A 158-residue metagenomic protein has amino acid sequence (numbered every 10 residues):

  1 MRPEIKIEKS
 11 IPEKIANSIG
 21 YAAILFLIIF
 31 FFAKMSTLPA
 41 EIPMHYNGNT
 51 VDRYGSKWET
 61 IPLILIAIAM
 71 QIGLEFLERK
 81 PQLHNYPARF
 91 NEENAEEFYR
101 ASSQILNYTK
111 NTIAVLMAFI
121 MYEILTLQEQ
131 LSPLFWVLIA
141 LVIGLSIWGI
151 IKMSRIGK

Functional and structural regions predicted by a protein language model:
M1-K9: Short, Lys/Arg-rich, polar N-terminal cytosolic tail immediately upstream of the first transmembrane signal-anchor
E8-A23, T60: Alpha-helical transmembrane segments and their helix-start/interface "positive-inside/aromatic belt" motifs in integral
A16-Y21, A33, G73-L77, S102-A114: Select subsegments of transmembrane alpha-helices in polytopic membrane proteins, especially boundary-proximal
A22, Y54-G73, V137-I143: Alpha-helical transmembrane segments
I29-P62: Active-site and channel-lining beta-strand-loop segments that bind or position nucleotide-derived/phosphorylated
K34, M70-A88, I151-I156: Membrane-water interface of transmembrane alpha-helices
A88-S102: Short membrane-interface loop/juxtamembrane segments of multi-pass integral membrane proteins
F119, E123, L131-K158: Alpha-helical transmembrane segments and their immediate juxtamembrane interface regions
